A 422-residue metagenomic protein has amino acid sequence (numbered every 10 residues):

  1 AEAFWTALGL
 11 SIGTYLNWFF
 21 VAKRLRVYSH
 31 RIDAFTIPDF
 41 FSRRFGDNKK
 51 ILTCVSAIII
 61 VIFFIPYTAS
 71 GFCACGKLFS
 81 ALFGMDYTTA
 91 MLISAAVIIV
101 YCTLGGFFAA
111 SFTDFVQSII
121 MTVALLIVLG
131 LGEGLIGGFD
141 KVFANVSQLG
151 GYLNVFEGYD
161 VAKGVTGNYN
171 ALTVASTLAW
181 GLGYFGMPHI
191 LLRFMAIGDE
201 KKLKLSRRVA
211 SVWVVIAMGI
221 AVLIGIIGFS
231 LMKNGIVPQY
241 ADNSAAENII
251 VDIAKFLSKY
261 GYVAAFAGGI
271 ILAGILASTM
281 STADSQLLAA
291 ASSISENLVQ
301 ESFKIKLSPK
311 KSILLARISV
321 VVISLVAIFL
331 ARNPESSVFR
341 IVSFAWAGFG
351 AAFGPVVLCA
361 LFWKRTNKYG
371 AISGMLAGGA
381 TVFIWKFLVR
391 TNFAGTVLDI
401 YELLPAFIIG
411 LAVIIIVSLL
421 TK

Functional and structural regions predicted by a protein language model:
A1-K422: Membrane-embedded helix-loop-helix hairpins and adjacent transmembrane boundary segments in multi-pass transporters
